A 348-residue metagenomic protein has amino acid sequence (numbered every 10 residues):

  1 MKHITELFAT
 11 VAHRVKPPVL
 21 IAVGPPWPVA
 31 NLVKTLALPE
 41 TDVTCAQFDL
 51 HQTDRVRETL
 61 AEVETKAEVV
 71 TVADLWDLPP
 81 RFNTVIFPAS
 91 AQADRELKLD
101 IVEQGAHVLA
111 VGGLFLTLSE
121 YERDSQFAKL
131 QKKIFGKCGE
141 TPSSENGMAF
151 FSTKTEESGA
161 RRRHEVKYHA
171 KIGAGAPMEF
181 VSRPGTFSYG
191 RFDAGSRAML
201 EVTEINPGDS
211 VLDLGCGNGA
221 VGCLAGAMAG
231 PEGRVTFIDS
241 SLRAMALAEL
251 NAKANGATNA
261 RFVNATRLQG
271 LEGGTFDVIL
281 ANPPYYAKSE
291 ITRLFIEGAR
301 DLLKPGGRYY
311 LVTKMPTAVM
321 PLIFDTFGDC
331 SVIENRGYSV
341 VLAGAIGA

Functional and structural regions predicted by a protein language model:
M1-E64, A194-A281: Conserved SAM/SAH cofactor-binding pocket of Class I
K2-H3, E145-S210: SAM-dependent Rossmann-like transferase core, predominantly class I methyltransferases with a strong bias toward
F48, L97, E120, D239-A244 (+2 more regions): Short beta->alpha hinge that forms the Motif I/post-I loop of the SAM-binding pocket
F82-A89, F276-N282, Y310: Short SAM/SAH-binding signature in class I
L99-V111, F295-P305: A short glycine-rich, Lys/Arg-flanked "PGG" loop and its adjoining helix->strand segment in the class I
G105-A106, Q131, A225, A299 (+1 more regions): Class I S-adenosylmethionine-dependent transferase superfamily signal
G112-E120, G306-T313: Conserved beta-strand signature within the Rossmann-like core of class I S-adenosyl-L-methionine
I134-K167, G173, P321-A348: Active-site capping/gating segments
